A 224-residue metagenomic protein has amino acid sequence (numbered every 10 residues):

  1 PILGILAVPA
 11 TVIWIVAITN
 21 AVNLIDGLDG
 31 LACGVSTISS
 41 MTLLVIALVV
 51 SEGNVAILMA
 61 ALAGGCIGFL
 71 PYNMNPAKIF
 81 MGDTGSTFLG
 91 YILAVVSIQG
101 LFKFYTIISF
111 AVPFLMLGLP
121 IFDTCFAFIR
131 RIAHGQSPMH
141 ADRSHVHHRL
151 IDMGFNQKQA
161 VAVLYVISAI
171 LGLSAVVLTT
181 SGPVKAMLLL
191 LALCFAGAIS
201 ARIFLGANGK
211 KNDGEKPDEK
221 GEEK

Functional and structural regions predicted by a protein language model:
P1-I13: Membrane-helix boundary/helix-loop-helix interface segments in multi-pass membrane proteins
A10, W14-A17, R143-H147: Alpha-helical membrane-protein architecture signal
V16-N20, V96-Q99: Transmembrane alpha-helices and membrane-interface helical segments of multi-pass integral membrane enzymes
T19-N20, D29-A32: PRPP/pyrophosphate-binding module of the type I phosphoribosyltransferase fold
N20-N23, N73-N75: Asparagine-centered polar/low-complexity signal
A32-K224: Alpha-helical transmembrane segments
